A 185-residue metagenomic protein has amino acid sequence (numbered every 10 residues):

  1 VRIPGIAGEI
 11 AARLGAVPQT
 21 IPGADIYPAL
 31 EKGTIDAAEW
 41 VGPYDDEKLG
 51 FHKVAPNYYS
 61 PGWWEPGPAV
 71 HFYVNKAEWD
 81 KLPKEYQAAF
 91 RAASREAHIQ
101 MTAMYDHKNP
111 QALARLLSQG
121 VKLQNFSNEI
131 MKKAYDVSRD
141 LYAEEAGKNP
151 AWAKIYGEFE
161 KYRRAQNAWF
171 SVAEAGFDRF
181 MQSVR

Functional and structural regions predicted by a protein language model:
V1-R185: N-terminal secretory/targeting leader peptides
